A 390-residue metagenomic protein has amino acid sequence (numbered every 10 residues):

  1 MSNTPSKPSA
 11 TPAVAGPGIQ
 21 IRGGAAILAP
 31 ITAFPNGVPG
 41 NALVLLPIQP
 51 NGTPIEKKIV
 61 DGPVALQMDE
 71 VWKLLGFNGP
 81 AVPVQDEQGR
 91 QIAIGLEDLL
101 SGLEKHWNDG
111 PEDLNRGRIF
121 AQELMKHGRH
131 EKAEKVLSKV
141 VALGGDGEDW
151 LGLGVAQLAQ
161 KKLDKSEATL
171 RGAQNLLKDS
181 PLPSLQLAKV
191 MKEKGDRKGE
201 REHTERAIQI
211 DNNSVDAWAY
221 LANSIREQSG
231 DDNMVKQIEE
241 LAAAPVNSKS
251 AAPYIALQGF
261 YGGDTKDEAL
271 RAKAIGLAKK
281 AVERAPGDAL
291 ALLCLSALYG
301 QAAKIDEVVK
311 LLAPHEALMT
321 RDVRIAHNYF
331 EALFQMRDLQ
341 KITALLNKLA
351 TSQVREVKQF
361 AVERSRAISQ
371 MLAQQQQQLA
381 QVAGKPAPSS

Functional and structural regions predicted by a protein language model:
L96, H130, L163, R197 (+4 more regions): TPR-repeat structural position
H106, K139-V140, G172-A173, R206-A207 (+4 more regions): Canonical positions in the second alpha-helix
P111, G144-G145, K178, N212 (+4 more regions): Short coil turns that delineate tetratricopeptide repeat
Q122, V155, K189, N223 (+4 more regions): Residue-level recognition of tetratricopeptide repeat
K126, A159, E193-K194, E227-Q228 (+4 more regions): Register position in tetratricopeptide repeats
